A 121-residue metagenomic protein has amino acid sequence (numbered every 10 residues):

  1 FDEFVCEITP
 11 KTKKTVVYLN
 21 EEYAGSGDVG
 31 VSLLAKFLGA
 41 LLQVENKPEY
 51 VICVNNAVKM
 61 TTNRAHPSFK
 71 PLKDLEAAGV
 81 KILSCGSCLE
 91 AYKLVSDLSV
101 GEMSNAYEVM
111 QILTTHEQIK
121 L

Functional and structural regions predicted by a protein language model:
F1-A65: Conserved mixed alpha/beta catalytic, RNA-binding, or beta-rich assembly cores of soluble enzyme, regulatory
V31-S32, G101-M103: Glycine-rich anion/phosphate-binding loops
L38, F69-K73, M110: Short amphipathic alpha-helical segments and helix-helix/interface helices
A40-V44, A78, A91, I112 (+1 more regions): Change "in soluble alpha/beta enzymes" to "in soluble alpha/beta proteins
C53, L83-C85, I119-L121: General beta-strand structural signal in soluble alpha/beta enzymes
P67-A91: A glycine-rich helix N-cap at a beta->alpha junction
M103-A106, M110-L121: C-terminal binding/interaction regions
